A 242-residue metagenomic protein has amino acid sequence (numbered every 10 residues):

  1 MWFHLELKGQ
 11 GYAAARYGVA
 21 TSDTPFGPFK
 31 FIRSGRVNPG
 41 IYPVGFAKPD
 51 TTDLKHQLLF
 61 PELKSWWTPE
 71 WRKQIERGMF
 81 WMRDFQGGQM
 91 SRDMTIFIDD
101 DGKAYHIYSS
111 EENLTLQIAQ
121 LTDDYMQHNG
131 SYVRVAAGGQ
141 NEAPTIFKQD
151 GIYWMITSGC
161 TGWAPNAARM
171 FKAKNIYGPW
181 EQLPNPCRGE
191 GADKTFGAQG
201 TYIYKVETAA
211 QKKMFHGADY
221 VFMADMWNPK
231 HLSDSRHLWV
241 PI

Functional and structural regions predicted by a protein language model:
M1-I242: Carbohydrate-active catalytic/glycan-binding domains of CAZyme proteins, especially the secreted or lumenal ectodomains
